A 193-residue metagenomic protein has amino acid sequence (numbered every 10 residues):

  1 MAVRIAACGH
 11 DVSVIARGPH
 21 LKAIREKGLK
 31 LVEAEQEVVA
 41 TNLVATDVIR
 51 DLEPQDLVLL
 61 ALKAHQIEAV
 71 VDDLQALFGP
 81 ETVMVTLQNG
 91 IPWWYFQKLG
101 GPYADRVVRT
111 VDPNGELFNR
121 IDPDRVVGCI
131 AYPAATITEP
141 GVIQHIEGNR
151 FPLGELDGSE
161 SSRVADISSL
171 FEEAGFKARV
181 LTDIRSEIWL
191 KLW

Functional and structural regions predicted by a protein language model:
M1-E33: NAD(P)+-binding Rossmann beta1-loop-alpha1 motif at the extreme N-terminus of oxidoreductases
A7, A16, D72-L74, R163 (+1 more regions): Flavin (primarily FAD) cofactor-binding/catalytic cores of flavoenzymes
A23, L77, F118-L190: Internal alpha-helical scaffold of NAD(P)-dependent oxidoreductase catalytic cores
K30-E33, G101-A104, I143-I146: Short, hinge-like loop/turn segments at secondary-structure boundaries
A34-A40, L156: Active-site-adjacent segment of FAD-dependent monooxygenases/related oxidoreductases
V38-N42, T46-T138: Rossmann-like NAD(P)(H) cofactor-binding subdomain of soluble oxidoreductases
W193: Oxyanion-binding "anion nests"
